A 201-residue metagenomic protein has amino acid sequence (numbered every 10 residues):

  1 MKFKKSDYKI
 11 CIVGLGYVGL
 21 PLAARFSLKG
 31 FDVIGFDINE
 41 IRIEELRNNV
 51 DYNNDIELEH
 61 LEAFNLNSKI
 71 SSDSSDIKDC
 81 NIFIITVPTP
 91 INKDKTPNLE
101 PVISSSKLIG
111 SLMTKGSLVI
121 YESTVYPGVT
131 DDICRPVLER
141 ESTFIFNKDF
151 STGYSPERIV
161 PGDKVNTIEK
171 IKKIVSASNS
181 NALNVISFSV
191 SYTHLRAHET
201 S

Functional and structural regions predicted by a protein language model:
M1-K9, A23-K29: Hydrophobic, well-ordered beta-alpha structural blocks that scaffold small-molecule cofactor pockets
K4-D7, D32, I38-I82, T89-T96 (+1 more regions): Conserved N-terminal Rossmann-fold NAD(P) cofactor-binding segment
L15: Glycine-rich Rossmann-fold phosphate-binding loop(s) that bind the pyrophosphate of adenine dinucleotide cofactors
G19-L20: N-terminal Rossmann-fold NAD(P) dinucleotide-binding loop
I91-R158: Rossmann-like NAD(P)(H) cofactor-binding subdomain of soluble oxidoreductases
T124-V125, R135-V137, V160-S187: Short beta-strand and adjoining strand-loop segment in the mid-core of the Rossmann-like NAD(P)-dependent dehydrogenase
T193-T200: Conserved small/polar residues in nucleotide/adenosyl-binding loops
